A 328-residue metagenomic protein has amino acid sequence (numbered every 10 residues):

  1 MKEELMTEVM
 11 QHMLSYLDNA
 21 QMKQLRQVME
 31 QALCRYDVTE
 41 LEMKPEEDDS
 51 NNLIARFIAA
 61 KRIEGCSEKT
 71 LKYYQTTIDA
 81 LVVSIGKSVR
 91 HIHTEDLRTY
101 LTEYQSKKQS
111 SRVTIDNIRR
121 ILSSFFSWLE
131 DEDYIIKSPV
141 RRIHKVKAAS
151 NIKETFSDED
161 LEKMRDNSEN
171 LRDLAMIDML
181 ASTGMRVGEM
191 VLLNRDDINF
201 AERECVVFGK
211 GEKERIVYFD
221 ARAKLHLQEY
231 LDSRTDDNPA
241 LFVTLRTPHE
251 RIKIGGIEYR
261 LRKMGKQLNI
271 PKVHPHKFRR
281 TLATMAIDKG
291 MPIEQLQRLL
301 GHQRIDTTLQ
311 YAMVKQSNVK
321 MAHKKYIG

Functional and structural regions predicted by a protein language model:
M1-P45: N-terminal helical hairpins
V28-A32, V217-Y218, M313-G328: DNA/chromatin major-groove-contacting recognition/catalytic segments
C34-K44, N51, A55-I152: N-terminal core-binding DNA-recognition domain of tyrosine recombinases/integrases
M43-K44, T155, K210-G211, L300 (+1 more regions): Catalytic-site neighborhood detector that most strongly recognizes the C-terminal catalytic loop/helix of tyrosine
I135, K147-N151, D158-V187, G211-K213: Basic, Lys/Arg- and aromatic-enriched nucleic-acid-binding interface segment
D178, S182, R279-H302: C-terminal catalytic core of tyrosine-transesterase DNA break-rejoin enzymes
L180-E202: Short, charged phosphate-coordinating catalytic segments
G209-E229, A240-R260: C-terminal catalytic core of Y-nucleophile DNA break-rejoin enzymes
